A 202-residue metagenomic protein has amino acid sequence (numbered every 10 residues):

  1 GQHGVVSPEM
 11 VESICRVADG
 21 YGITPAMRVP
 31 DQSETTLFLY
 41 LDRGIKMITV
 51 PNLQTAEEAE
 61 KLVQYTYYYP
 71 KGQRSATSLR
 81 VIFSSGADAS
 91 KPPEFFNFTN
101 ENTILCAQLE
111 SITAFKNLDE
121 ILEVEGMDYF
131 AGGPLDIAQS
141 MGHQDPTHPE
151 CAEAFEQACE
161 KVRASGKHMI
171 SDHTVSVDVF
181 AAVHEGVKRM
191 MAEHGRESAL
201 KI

Functional and structural regions predicted by a protein language model:
G1-I202: Expand to "…catalyze enediolate/carbanion chemistry for C-C bond making/breaking, isomerization, decarboxylation
